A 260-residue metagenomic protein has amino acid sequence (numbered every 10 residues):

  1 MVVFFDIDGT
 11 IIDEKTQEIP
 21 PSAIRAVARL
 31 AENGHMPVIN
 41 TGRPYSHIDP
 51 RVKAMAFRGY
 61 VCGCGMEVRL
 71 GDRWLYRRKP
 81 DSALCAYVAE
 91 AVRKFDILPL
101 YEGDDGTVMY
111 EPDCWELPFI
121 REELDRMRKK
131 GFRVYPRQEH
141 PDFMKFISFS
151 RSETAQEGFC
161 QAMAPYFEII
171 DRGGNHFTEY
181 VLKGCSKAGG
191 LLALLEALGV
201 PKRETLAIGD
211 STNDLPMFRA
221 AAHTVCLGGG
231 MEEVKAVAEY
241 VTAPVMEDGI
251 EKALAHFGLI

Functional and structural regions predicted by a protein language model:
M1-T16, F218: Asp-based phosphoryl-transfer active-site loop
M1-V2, P20, E179-I260: Mg2+-dependent phosphoryl-transfer enzymes with acidic/Ser/Thr/Gly-rich catalytic loops
T10, Q17, Y45, N213 (+1 more regions): Conserved Rossmann-like nucleotide-cofactor binding loop
T16-H35, R77-L84, M127-R128, G184-E196 (+1 more regions): Short, acidic loop-to-helix structural element flanking the phosphoryl-transfer center in phosphate-processing enzymes
P21-E116: Active-site phosphate-binding/coordination module
M55-A56, C64, A162-Y166, A220-A221 (+1 more regions): Short, structured coil segments at secondary-structure junctions
F57-C64, R78, I169-D171, T224-G228 (+1 more regions): Short hydrophobic/aromatic-enriched beta-strand-loop microsegments
A91, F95-I97, E102-A220: Conserved acidic, metal-coordinating active-site core of Asp-based, Mg2+-dependent phosphoryl-transfer enzymes
